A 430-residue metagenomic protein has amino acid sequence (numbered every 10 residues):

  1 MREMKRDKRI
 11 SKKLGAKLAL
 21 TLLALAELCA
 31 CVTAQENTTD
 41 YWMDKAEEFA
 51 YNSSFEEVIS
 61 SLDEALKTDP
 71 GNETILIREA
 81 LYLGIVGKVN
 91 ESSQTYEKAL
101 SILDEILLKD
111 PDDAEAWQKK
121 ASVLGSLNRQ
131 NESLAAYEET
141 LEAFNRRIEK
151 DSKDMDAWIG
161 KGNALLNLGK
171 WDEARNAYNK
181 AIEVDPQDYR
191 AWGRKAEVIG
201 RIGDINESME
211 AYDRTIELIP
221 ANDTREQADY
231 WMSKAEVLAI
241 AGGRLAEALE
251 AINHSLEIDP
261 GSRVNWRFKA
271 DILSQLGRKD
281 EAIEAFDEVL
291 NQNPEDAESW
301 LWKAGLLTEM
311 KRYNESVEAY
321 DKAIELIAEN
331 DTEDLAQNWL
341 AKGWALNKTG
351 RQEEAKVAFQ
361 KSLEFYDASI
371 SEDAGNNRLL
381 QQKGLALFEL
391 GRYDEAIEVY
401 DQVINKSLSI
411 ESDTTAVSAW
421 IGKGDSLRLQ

Functional and structural regions predicted by a protein language model:
E47, L81, S122, N163 (+7 more regions): Residue-level recognition of tetratricopeptide repeat
A50, G84, E91, G125 (+9 more regions): Position-specific recognition of the canonical hydrophobic site in helix A of tetratricopeptide repeat
S53, G87, Q94, N128 (+7 more regions): Residue-level detector of the short coil/turn that links helix A to helix B within each tetratricopeptide repeat
A65, A99, I106, T140 (+9 more regions): Canonical positions in the second alpha-helix
